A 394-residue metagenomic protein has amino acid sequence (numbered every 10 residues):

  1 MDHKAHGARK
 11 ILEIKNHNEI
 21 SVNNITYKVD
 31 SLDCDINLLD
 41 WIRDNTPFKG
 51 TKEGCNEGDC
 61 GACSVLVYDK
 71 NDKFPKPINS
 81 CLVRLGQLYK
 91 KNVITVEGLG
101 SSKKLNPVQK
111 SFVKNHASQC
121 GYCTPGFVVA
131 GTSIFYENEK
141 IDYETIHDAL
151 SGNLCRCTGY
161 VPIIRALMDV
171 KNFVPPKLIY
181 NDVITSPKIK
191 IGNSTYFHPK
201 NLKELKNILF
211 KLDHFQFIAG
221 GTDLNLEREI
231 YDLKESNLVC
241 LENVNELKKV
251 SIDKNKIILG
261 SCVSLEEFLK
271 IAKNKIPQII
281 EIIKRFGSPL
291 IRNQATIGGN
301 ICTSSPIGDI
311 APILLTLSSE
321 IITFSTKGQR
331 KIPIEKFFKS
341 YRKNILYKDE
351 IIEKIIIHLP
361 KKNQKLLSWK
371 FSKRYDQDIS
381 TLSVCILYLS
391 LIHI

Functional and structural regions predicted by a protein language model:
D2-H6: Extreme N-terminal basic, low-complexity initiation segments that serve as generic localization/processing leaders
I14-I20: Short structural boundary motif marking the start of a folded domain
S21, T26, L66-D69, P77 (+5 more regions): C-terminal structural segment of proteins
I25-C34: Short, contiguous acidic and Ser/Thr-rich linear segments
D35-V65: A basic, amphipathic helix-loop patch mediating RNA/tRNA/ribosome contacts
C55, C60-C63, C81, C120-C123 (+2 more regions): Short cysteine clusters
V65-V67, F74-L99: Helix-adjacent hinge/juxtasegments
K90, I94-N115: NAD(P)H dinucleotide-binding glycine-rich loop of Rossmann-like/cofactor-binding domains, especially the beta1-alpha1
